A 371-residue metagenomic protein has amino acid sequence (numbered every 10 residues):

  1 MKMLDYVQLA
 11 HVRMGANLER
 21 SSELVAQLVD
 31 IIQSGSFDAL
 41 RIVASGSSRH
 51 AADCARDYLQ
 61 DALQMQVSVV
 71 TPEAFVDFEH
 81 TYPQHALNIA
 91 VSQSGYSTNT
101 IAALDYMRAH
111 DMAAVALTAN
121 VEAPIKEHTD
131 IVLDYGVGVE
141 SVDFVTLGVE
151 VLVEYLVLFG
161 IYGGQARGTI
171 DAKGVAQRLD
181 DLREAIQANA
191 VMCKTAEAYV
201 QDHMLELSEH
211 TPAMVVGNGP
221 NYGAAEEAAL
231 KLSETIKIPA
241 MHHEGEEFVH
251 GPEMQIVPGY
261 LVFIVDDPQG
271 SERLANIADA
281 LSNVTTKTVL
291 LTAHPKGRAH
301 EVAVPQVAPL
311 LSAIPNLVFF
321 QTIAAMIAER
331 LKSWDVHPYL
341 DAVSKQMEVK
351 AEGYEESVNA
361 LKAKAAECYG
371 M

Functional and structural regions predicted by a protein language model:
K2-D38, I131-L133, V139-D143, L147 (+2 more regions): Active-site phosphate/pyrophosphate-binding segments
Q33-A176, D181-E184, N218, E253-M254 (+4 more regions): Glycine-rich phosphate-binding loops that contact phosphosugars or nucleotide phosphates
D105, L230, Q321: Short alpha-helical basic/polar micro-motif
Q165, I238, P268, K287 (+3 more regions): Short, well-ordered loop/turn and helix-capping segments at boundaries between secondary-structure elements and domains
E234, A280-N283, A325: Short basic/hydrophobic patches in alpha-helices and adjacent helix-turn junctions that form amphipathic surface motifs
